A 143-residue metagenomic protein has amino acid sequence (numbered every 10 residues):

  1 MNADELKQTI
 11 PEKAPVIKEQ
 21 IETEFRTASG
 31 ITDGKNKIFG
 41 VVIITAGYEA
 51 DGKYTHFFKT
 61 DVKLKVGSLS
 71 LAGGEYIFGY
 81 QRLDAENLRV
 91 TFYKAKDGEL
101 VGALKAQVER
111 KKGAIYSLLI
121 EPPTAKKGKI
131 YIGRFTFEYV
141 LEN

Functional and structural regions predicted by a protein language model:
M1-E49, G98-N143: Primarily secretory-pathway and cell-envelope proteins
A46-D97: Mid-length scaffold segments of soluble, non-membrane domains
